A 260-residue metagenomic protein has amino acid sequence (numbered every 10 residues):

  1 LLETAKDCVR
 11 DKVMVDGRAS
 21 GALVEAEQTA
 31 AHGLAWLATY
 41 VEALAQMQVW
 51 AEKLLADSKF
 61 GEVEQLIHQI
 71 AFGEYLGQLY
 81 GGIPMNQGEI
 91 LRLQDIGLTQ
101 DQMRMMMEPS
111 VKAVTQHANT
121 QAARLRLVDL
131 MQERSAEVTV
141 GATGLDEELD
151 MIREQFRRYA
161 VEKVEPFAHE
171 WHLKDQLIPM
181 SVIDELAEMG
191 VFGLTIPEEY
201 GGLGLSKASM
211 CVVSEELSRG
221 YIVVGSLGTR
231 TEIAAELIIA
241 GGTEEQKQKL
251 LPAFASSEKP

Functional and structural regions predicted by a protein language model:
L1, K6, M106, T115-N119 (+4 more regions): FAD-binding core of flavoproteins
L1-L55: Extended amphipathic alpha-helical segments enriched in small hydrophobics
E3, H32-A35, T39-E42, L66 (+2 more regions): Generic structural signal for well-ordered, non-transmembrane alpha-helical segments in soluble/cytosolic regions
R18-A38, K59, V63-I70, T143 (+2 more regions): Short, solvent-exposed segments of well-ordered alpha helices
W36-T39, Q46-E52, E74-G77, E215-R219 (+1 more regions): Short glycine/serine- and small hydrophobic-enriched flexible loop segments
L44-Y75: Short secondary-structure subsegments characteristic of cysteine-rich extracellular domains
E74-R158: Intrinsic disorder at enzyme termini
E89, R158, E165-P260: Glycine-rich flavin
